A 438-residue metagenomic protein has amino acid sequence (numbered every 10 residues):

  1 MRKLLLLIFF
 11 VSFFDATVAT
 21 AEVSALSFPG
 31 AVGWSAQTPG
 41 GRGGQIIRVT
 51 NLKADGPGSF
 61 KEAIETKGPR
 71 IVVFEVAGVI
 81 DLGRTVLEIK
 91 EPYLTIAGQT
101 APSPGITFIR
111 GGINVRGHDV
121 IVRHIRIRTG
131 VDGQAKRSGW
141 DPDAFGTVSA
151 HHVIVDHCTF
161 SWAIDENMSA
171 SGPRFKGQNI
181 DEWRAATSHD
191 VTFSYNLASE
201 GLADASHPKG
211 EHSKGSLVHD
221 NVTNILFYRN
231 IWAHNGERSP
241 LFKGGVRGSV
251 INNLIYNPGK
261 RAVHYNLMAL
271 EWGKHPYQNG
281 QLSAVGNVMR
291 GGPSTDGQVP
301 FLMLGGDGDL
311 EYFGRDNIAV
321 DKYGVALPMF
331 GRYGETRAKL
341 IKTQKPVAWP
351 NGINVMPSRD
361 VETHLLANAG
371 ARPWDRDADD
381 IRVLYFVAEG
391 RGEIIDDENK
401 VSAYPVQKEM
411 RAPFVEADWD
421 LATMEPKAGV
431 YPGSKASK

Functional and structural regions predicted by a protein language model:
L5-D15: Bacterial N-terminal signal peptides
V18-A25: Boundary at the C-terminal end of the N-terminal hydrophobic targeting segment
L26-V72: Acidic Gly/Asp/Thr-rich repetitive segments characteristic of extracellular carbohydrate-active and adhesion proteins
D81-N224: Right-handed parallel beta-helix
S103, T129, W162, H189 (+7 more regions): Residues in short coils/turns that link rungs of repeat/solenoid architectures in beta-rich domains
S249-G273, Q278-A338: Predominantly extracellular beta-rich ligand-binding scaffolds that present long acidic/polar faces for carbohydrate
R315, K322, P328-K438: C-terminal functional modules
